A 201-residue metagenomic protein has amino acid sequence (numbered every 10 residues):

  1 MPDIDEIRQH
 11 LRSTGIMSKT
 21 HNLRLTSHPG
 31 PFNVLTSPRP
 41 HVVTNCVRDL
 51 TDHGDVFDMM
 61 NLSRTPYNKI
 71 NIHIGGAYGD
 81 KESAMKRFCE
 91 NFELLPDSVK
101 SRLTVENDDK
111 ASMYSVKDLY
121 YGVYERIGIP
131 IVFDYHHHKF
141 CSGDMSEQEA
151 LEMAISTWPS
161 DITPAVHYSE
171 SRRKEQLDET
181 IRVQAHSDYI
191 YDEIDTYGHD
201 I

Functional and structural regions predicted by a protein language model:
D3-P130: Active-site acidic/histidine proton-transfer and metal-coordination neighborhood in alpha/beta enzyme cores
L35-T36, G79-K81, F140-G143, Q176-L177: A generic structural signal for short coil/turn motifs at secondary-structure boundaries
N107, F133-Y135, Y168-E170: Active-site proximal loops enriched in glycine and acidic residues that flank catalytic Cys/His/Asp and coordinate
A111, H136-S142: Short acidic, Gly/Ser-rich segments with clustered Asp/Glu that frequently serve as metal-coordination loops in enzyme
I129, C141-I201: Histidine-acidic metal/acid-base catalytic patches
